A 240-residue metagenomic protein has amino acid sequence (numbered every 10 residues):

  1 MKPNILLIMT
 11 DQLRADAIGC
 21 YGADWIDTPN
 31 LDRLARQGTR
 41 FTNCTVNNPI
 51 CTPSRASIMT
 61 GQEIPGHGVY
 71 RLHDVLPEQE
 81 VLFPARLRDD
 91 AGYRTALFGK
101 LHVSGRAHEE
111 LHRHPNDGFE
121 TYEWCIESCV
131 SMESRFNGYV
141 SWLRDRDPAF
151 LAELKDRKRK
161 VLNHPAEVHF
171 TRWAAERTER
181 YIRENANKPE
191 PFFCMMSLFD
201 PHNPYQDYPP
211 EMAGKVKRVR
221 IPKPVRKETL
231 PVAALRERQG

Functional and structural regions predicted by a protein language model:
K2, Q12-W25, S128-G240: Active-site-proximal cap/lid insertion segments
P3, L7-I8, A15-L82, R86-F98: Active-site segment of extracytoplasmic enzymes that catalyze sulfate/phosphate-ester chemistry
L7, G118-E123, F193-M195: Conserved beta-strand scaffold positions in the cores of enzyme catalytic domains, especially in NTP/NDP-utilizing
Q12, N48, G66, G105 (+1 more regions): Feature marks short, surface-exposed loop/turn motifs that line or immediately flank catalytic pockets and channel
L13-A15, A56, L101, N116 (+1 more regions): Hydrophobic alpha-helical segments, especially transmembrane helices and their immediate juxtamembrane helical caps
D27-T28, E80, H112-N116, P209 (+1 more regions): Amphipathic alpha-helical segments in well-structured domains
N48, H102, I126, E228-P231: Residue-level detector of flexible, active-site-proximal loop/helix-junction positions within diverse enzyme catalytic
T60-P165: Catalytic-site neighborhoods of secreted/periplasmic enzymes that process anionic sulfate/phosphate groups
